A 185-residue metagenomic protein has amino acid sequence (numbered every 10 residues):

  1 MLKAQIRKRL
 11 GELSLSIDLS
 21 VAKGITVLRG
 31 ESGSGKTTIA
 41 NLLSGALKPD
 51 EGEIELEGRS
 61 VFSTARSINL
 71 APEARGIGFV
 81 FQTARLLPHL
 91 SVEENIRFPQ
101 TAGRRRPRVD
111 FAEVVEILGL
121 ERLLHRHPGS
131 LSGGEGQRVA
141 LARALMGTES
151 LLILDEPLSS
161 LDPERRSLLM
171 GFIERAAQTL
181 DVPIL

Functional and structural regions predicted by a protein language model:
R59-F62, R106-L123, E174-R175: Conserved ABC ATPase "signature" region
V61-G78, A102: ABC ATPase NBD coupling module
L90-R108, I117: ABC-type ATPase nucleotide-binding domains, specifically the catalytic core motifs of the NBD
H127-L131, E135: Conserved ABC ATPase signature
L141: Hydrophobic anchor residue at the start of the ABC signature
M146-S150: A short, proline-enriched helix->beta-strand linker immediately N-terminal to the Walker B motif in ABC-type P-loop
L152-E156: Catalytic Walker B motif of ABC-type/P-loop ATPase nucleotide-binding domains
